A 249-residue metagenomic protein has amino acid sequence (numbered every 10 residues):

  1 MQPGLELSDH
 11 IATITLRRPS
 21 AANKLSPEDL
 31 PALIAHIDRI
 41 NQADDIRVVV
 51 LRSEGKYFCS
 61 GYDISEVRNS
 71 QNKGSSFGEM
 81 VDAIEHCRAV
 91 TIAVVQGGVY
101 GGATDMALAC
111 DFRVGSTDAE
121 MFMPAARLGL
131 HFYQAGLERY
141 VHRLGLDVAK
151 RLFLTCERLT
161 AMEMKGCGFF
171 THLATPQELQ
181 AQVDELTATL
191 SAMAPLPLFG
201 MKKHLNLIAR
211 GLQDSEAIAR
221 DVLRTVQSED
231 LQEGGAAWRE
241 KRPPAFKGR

Functional and structural regions predicted by a protein language model:
M1-E54: Conserved CoA-thioester-binding segment of acyl-CoA-metabolizing enzymes
G4, P31, D45, S53-H86 (+1 more regions): Glycine- (often His-adjacent) and acidic-residue-rich active-site loop that binds/positions the CoA thioester
A83-G129, R158: Glycine-rich beta-to-alpha active-site loop
V114-A119, F170-E216, E229, F246-R249: C-terminal long alpha-helix characteristic of the crotonase
E138-D147: Hydrophobic, secondary-structure "cap" segments at the distal end of domains
C156-E163: Acidic, divalent-metal-coordinating active-site segment for phosphoryl/phosphodiester hydrolysis, typified by short
A236-R249: Terminal low-complexity tails and localization/encapsulation signals of metabolic enzymes
